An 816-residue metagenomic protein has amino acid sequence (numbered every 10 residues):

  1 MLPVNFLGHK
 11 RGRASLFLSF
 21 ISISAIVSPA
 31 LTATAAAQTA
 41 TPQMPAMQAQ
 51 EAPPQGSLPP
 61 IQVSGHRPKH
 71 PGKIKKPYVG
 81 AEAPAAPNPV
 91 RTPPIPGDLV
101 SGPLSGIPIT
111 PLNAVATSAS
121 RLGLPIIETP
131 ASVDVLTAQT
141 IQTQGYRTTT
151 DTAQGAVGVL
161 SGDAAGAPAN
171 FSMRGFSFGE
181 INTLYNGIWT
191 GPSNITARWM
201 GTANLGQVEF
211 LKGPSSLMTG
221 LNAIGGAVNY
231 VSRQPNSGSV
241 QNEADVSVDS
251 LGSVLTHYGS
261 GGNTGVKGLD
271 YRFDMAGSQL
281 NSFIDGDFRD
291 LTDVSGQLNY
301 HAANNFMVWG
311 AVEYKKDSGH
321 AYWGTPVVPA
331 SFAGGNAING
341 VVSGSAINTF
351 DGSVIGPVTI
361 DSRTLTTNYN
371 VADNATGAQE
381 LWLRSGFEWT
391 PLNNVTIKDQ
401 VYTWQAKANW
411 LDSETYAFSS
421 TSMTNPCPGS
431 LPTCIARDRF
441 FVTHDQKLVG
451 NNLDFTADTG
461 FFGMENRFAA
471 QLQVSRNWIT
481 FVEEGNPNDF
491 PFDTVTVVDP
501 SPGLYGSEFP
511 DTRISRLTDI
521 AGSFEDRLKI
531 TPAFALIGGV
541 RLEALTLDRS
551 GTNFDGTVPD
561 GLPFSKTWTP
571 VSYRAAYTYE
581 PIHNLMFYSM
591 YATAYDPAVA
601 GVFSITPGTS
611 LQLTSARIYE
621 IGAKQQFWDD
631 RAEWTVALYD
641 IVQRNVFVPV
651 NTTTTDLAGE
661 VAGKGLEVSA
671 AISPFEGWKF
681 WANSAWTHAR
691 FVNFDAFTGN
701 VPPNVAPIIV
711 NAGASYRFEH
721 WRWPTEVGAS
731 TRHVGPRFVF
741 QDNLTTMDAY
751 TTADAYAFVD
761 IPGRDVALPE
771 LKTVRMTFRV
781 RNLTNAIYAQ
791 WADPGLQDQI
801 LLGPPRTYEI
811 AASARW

Functional and structural regions predicted by a protein language model:
V4, H733-F740, V759-W816: C-terminal beta-signal and adjacent terminal beta-strands/loops of Gram-negative outer-membrane beta-barrel proteins
S161, I188-K212, V231, P235: Short acidic/polar hinge/loop motifs at secondary-structure boundaries that mediate gating or recognition
A203-G206, L217-G296, A302-F306, L381 (+1 more regions): Outer-membrane beta-barrel translocator/receptor signature
S278-S282, S295-H301, N305-E388, N409-Q446 (+3 more regions): Acidic/polar loop-and-plug regions of large Gram-negative outer-membrane beta-barrel proteins
H301-N305, A311, Q446, E465-N477 (+1 more regions): Structural signature of Gram-negative outer-membrane beta-barrels, strongest in the C-terminal barrel of TonB-dependent
L383-A406, R437-T552: Face-selective signature of the C-terminal outer-membrane beta-barrel domain
G386-Y402, A406-E414, E580-M590, Q612-S673 (+5 more regions): Membrane-embedded beta-barrel scaffold of Gram-negative outer-membrane proteins
A637-V642, L657-Q741, A811-R815: Gram-negative outer-membrane beta-barrel transporters
